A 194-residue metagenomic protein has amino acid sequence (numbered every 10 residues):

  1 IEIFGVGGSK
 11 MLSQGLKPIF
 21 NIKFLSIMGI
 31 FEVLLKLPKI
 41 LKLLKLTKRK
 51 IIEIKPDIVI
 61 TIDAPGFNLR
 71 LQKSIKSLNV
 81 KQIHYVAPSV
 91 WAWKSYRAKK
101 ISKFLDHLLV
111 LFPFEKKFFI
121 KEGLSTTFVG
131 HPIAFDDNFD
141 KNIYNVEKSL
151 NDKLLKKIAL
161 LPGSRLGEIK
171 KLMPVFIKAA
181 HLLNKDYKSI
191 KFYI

Functional and structural regions predicted by a protein language model:
I1-V146, L160-M173, L182, D186-Y187: Active-site and donor-binding regions of nucleotide-sugar-utilizing enzymes
N151-A159, I190-K191: Charged active-site motifs of nucleotide-sugar-dependent glycosyltransferases
